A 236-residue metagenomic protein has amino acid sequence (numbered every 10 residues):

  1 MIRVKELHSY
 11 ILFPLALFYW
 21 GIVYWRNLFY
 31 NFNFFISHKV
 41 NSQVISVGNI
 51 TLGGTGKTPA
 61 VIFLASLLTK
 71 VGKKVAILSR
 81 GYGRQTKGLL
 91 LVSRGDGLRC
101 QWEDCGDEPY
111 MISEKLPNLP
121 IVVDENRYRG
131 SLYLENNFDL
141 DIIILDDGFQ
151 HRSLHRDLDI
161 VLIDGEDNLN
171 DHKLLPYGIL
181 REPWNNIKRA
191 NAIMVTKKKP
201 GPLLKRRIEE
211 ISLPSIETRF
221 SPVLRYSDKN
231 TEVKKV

Functional and structural regions predicted by a protein language model:
M1-Q43: A transmembrane-helix-recognition feature enriched in membrane-embedded lipid enzymes and envelope glyco-/phospholipid
K5, N168-V236: C-terminal accessory "lid"/substrate-recognition subdomains
F18, T58, I112, D146 (+1 more regions): Residue-level signal for inorganic ion chemistry
I45-L64: Glycine-rich phosphate-binding P-loop
F63-V122: N-terminal phosphate/diphosphate-binding loop that engages ATP/GTP or pyrophosphate donors across diverse enzyme folds
V92-Y110, L140-I142, N168-Y177, A192: Phosphate-binding loop that captures ATP/GTP phosphates
K115-H155: Phosphate-binding/switch loop-helix module in NTP-utilizing enzymes
S153-D167, K188-N191: Inter-motif core of Ras-like GTPase G domains
